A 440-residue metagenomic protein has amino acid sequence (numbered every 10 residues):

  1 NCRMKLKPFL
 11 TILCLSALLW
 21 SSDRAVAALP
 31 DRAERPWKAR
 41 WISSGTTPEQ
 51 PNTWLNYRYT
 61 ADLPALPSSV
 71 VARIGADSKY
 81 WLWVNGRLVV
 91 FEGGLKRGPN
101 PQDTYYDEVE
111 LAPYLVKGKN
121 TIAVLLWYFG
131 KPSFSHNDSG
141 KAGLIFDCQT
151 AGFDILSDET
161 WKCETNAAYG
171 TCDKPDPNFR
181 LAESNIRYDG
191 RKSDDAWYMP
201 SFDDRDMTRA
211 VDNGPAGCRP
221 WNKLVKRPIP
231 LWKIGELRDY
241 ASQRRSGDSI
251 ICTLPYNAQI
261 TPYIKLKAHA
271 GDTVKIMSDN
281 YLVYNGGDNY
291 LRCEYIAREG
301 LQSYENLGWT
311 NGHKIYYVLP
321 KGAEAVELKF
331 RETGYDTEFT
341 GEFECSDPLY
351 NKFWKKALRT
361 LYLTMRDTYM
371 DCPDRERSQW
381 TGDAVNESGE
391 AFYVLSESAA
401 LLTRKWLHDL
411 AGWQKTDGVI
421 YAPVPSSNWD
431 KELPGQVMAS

Functional and structural regions predicted by a protein language model:
N1-R3: Short, Lys/Arg-enriched N-terminal segments with co-localized hydrophobic residues within the first ~10-30 amino acids
T11-W20: Bacterial N-terminal signal peptides
S21, A25-A28: Boundary at the C-terminal end of the N-terminal hydrophobic targeting segment
A28-D374, G382-D383, S398-R404, T416-E432: Extracellular/oxidizing-compartment recognition motifs
T381-F392, T403-R404, G435-S440: Well-ordered alpha-helical segments within folded domains of soluble proteins
S388-L402, W406-T416: Active-site diphosphate/adenylate-binding microenvironment
D409, S426-S440: Charged, long alpha-helical assembly modules
